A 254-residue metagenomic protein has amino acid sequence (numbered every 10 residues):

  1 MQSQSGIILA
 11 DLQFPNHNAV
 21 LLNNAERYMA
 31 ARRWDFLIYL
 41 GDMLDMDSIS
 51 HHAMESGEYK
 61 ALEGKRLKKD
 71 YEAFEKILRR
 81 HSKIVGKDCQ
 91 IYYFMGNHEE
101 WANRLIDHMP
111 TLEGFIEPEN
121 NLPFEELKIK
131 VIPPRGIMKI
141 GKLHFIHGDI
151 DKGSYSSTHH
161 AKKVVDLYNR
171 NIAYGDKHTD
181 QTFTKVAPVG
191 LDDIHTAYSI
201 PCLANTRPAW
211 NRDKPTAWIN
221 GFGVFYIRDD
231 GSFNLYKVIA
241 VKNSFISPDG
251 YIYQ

Functional and structural regions predicted by a protein language model:
M1-I7, I137-H144: Beta-strand-turn-beta hairpins that frame and shape the catalytic cleft of phosphate-ester-processing enzymes
M1-R79, K87, I252-Q254: N-terminal active-site segment of His-dependent metallophosphoesterases
A10, L40-D42, M95-G96, I146 (+1 more regions): Active-site flanking residues adjacent to catalytic metal/cofactor-binding acidic residues
N18-A19, D47-H51, A102-D107, S156-S157 (+1 more regions): A short acidic (Asp/Glu
L37, I91-Y93, A197: Hydrophobic/aromatic residues located in beta-strands of well-ordered beta-sheets within soluble catalytic
I49-P134: Active-site neighborhood of divalent metal-dependent phosphoester bond hydrolases
H144-V238: Conserved beta-sheet core of the metallophosphoesterase superfamily
F233-Q254: C-terminal accessory extensions appended to soluble enzyme cores
